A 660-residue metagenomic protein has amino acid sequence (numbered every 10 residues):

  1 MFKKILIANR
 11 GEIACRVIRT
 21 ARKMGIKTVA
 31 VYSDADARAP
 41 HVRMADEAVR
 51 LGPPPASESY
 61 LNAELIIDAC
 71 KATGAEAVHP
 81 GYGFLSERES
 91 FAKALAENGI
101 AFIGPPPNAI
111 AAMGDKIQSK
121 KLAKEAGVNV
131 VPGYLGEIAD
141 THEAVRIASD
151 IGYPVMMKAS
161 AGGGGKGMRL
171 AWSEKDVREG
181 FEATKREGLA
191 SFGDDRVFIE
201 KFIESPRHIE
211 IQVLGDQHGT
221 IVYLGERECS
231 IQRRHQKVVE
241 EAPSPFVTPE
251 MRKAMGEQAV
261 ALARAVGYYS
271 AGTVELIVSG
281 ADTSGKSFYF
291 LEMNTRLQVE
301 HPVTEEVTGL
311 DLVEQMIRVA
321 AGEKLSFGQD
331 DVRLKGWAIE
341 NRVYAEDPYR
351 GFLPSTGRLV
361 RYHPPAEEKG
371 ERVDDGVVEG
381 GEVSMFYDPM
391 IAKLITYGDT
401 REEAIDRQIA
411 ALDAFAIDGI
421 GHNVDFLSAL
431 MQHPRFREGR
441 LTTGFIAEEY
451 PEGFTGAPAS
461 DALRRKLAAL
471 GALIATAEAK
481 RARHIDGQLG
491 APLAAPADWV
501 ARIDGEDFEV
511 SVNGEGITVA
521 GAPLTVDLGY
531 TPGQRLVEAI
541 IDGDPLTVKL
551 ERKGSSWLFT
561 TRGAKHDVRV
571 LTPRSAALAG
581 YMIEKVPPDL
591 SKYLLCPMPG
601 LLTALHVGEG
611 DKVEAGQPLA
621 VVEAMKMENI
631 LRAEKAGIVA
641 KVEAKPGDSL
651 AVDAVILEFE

Functional and structural regions predicted by a protein language model:
M1-V274, V278-H301: N-terminal beta-alpha lobe that positions the nucleotide/phosphoryl donor in ATP/NTP-coupled carboxylate activation
E87-A94, E340, R350, T442 (+1 more regions): Structured, non-catalytic alpha/beta "coupling" segments that mediate domain-domain communication and provide generic
M168-L170, K201, V247, M390-D399 (+2 more regions): Short, well-ordered beta-strand elements within core beta-sheets of diverse protein domains
A259, P302-T525, Y530, P618 (+2 more regions): Catalytic cores of soluble metabolic enzymes centered on carboxylation/carboxyl-transfer
F327-K335, G444-Y450, F454, S460 (+1 more regions): Long, charged amphipathic helices and adjacent flexible linkers at domain junctions
Y397-E403, Q408-D418, I583-P597, L601 (+1 more regions): Conserved bacterial/organellar gene-expression machines centered on ribosome-associated P-loop NTPases
V586-E660: Structured functional modules or segments
